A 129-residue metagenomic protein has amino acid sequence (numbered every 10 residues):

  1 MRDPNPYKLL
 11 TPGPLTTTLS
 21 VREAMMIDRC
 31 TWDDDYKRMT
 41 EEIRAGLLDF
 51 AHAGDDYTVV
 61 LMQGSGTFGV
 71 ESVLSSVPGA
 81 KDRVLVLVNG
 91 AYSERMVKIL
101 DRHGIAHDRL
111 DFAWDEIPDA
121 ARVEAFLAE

Functional and structural regions predicted by a protein language model:
M1-N5: Basic/polar N-terminal segments that are highly enriched at the extreme N-terminus, encompassing both cleavable
P6-M62, T67: A glycine-/small-polar-enriched, mobile loop at the entrance of the PLP active site in fold-type I
I27, S75, K98, R102 (+1 more regions): Short, well-ordered alpha-helices that flank and scaffold nucleotide-derived cofactor binding pockets
C30, D55, V77-R83, I105-H107 (+1 more regions): Short, surface-exposed connector motifs at secondary-structure boundaries
I43, L47, V73, V123-L127: Generic hydrophobic alpha-helical segments
Y57-N89, S93-V97: Conserved beta-loop-alpha segment that forms the PLP phosphate-binding cup at the N-terminus of a helix
E94-K98, R102-L110: Short, flexible active-site-proximal loops enriched in glycine and acidic residues
I105-E129: PLP-dependent aminotransferase-class I/II
